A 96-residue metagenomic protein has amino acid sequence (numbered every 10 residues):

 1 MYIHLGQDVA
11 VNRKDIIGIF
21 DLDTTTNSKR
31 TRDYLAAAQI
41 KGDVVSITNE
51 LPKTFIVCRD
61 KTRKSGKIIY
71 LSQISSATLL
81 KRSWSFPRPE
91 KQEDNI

Functional and structural regions predicted by a protein language model:
M1-I96: Eukaryotic intrinsically disordered, low-complexity regulatory linkers and tails enriched in Ser/Thr/Pro
